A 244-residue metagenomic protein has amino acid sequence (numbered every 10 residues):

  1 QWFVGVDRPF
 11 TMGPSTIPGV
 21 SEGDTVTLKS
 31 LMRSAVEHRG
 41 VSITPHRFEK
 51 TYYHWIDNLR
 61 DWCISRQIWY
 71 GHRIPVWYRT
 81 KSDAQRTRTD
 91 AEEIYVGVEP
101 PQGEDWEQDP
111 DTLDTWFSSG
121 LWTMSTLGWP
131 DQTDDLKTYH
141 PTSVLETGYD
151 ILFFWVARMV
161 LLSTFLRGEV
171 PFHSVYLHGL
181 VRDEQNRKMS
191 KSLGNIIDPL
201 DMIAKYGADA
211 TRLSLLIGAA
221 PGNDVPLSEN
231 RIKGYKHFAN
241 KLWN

Functional and structural regions predicted by a protein language model:
Q1-N244: Structured secondary-structure scaffolds
